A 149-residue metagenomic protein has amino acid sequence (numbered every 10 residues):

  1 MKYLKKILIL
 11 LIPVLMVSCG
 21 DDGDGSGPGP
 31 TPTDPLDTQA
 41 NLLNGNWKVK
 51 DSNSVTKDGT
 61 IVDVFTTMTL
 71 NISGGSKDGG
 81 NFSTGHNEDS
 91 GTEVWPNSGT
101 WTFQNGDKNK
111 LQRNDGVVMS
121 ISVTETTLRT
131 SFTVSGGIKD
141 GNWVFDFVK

Functional and structural regions predicted by a protein language model:
M1-K2, G75: Short, charged low-complexity linear segments at domain edges
K2-L10: Sec-dependent signal peptide recognition, specifically the positively charged N-region followed immediately by
L15-S18: C-terminal motif of bacterial Sec signal peptides marking the signal peptidase cleavage site
G20-P96, Q104-K149: Lipid interaction determinants
